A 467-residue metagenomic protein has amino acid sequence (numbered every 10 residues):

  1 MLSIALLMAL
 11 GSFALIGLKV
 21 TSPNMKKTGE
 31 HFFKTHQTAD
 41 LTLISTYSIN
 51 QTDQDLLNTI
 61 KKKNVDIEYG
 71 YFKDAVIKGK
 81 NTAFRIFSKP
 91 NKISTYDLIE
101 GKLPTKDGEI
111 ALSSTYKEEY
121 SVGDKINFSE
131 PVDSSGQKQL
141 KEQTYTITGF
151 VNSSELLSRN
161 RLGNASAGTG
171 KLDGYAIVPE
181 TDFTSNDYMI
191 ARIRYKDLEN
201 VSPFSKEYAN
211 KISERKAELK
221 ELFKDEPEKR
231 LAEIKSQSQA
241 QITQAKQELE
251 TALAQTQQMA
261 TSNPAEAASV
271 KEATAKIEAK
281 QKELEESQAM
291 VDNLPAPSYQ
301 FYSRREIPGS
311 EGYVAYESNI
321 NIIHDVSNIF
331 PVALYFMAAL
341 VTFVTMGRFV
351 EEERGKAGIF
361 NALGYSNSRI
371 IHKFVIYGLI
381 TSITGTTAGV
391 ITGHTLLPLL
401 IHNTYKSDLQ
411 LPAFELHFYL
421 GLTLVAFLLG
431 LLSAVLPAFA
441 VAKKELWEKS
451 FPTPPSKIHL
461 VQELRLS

Functional and structural regions predicted by a protein language model:
M1-F336, R348, N367: Membrane transport/envelope proteins' first extracytoplasmic loop
M1-S12, V375, L460-S467: N-terminal Sec/SRP start-transfer signal
E30-K34, G358-A362, W447, P452: Short amphipathic alpha-helical coupling elements at transmembrane boundaries
S303-G309, G358, L396-Q410, P455-S456 (+1 more regions): Peri-membrane helix termini and adjoining interfacial loops of integral membrane proteins
Y316-F343, K373, Y377, H417-T423: Membrane-entry segments of alpha-helical transmembrane domains in multi-pass membrane proteins
F343-R348, E353-G355, L379-L411, F418-W447: Small-residue-rich transmembrane alpha-helices
A442-S467: Alpha-helical transmembrane segments of integral membrane proteins
